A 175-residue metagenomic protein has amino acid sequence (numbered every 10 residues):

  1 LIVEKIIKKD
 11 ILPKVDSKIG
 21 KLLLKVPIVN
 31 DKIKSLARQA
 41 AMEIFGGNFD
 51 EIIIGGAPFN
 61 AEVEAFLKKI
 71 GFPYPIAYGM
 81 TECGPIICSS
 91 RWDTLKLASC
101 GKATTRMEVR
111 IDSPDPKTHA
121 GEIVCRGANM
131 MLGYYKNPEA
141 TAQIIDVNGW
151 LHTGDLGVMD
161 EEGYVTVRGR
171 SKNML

Functional and structural regions predicted by a protein language model:
L1-L95, E108: Gly/Ser/Thr-rich phosphate-binding loop
I44-F45, G101-A103: Solvent-exposed alpha-helices and their adjacent loops that cap or buttress functional pockets in soluble metabolic
G56, P75-A77, G84-S89, L97-G101 (+4 more regions): Generic secondary-structure boundary/loop-capping signal
A103, R110, D115-L175: Conserved ATP-binding/catalytic segment of the ANL
